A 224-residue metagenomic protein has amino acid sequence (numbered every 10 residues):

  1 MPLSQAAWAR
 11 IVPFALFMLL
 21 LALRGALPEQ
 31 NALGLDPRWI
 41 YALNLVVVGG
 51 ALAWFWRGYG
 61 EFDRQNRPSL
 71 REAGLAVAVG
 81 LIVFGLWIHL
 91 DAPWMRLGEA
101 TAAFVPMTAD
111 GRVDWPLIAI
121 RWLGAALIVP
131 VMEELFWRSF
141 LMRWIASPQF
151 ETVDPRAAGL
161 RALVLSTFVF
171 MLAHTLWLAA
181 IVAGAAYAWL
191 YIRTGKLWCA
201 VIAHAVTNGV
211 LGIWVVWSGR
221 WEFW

Functional and structural regions predicted by a protein language model:
M1-S4, A32-L35, G111-W115, G195: Juxtamembrane loop-transmembrane helix junctions in multi-pass integral membrane proteins, especially the extracellular
Q5-Y59, N66-G80: Alpha-helical transmembrane segments in multi-pass membrane proteins
L21-G25, V48-W56, V83, W87-D91 (+3 more regions): Structural signal for membrane-spanning alpha-helices in multi-pass inner-membrane proteins, emphasizing helix cores
E29-Q30, R57-E61, A92-A100, H174-T175 (+1 more regions): Transmembrane helix-loop junctions in multipass membrane proteins, especially transporters and channels
L35, E61-M132, M142-A157: Juxtamembrane helix-loop-helix connectors linking adjacent transmembrane helices in multi-pass membrane enzymes
V47-W54, V105-P106, A185-L197: Alpha-helical transmembrane segments and their membrane-interface exit regions
L86, V113-W224: Transmembrane helix-loop-helix hairpins at the membrane interface of multi-pass integral membrane proteins
